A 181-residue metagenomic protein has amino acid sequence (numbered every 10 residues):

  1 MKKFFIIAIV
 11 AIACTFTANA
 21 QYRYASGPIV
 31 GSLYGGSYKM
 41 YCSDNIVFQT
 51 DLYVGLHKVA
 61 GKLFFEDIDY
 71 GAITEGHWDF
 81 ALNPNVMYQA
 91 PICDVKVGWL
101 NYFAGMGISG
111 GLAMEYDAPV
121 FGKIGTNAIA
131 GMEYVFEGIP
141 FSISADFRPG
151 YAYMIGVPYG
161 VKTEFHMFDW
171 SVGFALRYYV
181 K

Functional and structural regions predicted by a protein language model:
M1-F4, A20: Positively charged n-region of N-terminal signal peptides that target proteins for export
F5-I9: Sec-dependent signal peptide hydrophobic core
I12-Q21: Sec/Tat signal peptide C-region and signal peptidase I cleavage site
Q21, E66-Y70, P158: Extracytoplasmic loops and strand-loop junctions of Gram-negative outer membrane beta-barrel proteins
R23-K39, M114-F121, H166-M167: Solvent-exposed loop/turn segments connecting transmembrane beta-strands in outer-membrane beta-barrel proteins
I29-G31, Y53-G55, G107-G111, D146-A152 (+1 more regions): Outer-membrane beta-barrel pore domains and translocons
M40-I143: Gram-negative (and chloroplast) outer-membrane scaffold detector with strong preference for beta-barrel transmembrane
I46, H57-L63, E137-K181: Predominantly the C-terminal beta-signal and adjacent terminal strand-loop region of outer-membrane beta-barrel
